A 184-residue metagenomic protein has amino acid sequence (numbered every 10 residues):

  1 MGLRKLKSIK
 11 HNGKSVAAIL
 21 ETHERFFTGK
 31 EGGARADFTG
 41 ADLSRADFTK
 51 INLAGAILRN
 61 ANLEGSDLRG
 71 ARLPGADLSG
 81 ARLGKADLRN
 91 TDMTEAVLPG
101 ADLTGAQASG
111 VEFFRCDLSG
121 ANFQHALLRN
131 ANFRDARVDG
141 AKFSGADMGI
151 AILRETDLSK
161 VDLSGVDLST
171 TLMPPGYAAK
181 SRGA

Functional and structural regions predicted by a protein language model:
M1-G2: Long, contiguous interaction/recruitment modules in multidomain scaffold/adaptor proteins
K5-A18, T22-A184: Tandem repeat scaffolds
